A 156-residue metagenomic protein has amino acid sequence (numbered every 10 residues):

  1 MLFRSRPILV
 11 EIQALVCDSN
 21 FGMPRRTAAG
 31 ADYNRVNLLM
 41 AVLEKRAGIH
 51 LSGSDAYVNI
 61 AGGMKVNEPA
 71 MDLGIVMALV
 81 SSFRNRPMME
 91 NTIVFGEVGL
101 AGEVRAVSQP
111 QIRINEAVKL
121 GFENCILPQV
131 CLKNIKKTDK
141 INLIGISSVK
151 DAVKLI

Functional and structural regions predicted by a protein language model:
M1-I156: Peripheral, non-AAA+ core regions of ATP-driven protein-machinery
